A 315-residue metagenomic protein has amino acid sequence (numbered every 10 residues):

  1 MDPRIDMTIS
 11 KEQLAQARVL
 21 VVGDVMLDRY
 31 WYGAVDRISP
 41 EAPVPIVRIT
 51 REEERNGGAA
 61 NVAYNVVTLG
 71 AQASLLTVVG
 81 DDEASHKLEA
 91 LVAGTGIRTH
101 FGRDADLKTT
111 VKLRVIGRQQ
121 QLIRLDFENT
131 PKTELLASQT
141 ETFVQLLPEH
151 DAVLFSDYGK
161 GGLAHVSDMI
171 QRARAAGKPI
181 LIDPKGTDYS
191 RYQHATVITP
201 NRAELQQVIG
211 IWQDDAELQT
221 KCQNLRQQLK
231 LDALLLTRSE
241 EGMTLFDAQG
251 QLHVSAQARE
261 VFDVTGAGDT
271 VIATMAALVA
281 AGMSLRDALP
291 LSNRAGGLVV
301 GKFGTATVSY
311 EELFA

Functional and structural regions predicted by a protein language model:
S10, V19, L27-A152, A306-A315: Conserved N-terminal subdomain of the carbohydrate kinase-like
L14, L147-P148, Y192-Q193: A short, aliphatic-rich alpha-helical micro-motif
R18, D151-A152, V197, A233: Structural motif
V25, Y158, T270: Active-site metal-binding loops of divalent metal-dependent hydrolases
V66, L75, V92, L113 (+6 more regions): Buried hydrophobic positions in well-ordered alpha/beta secondary-structure cores of metabolic enzymes
H150-G162: Short acidic, glycine-rich surface-loop motifs adjacent to enzyme active sites
K160-L252: Conserved phosphate/ATP/ADP-binding segment of small-molecule kinases
D232-A233, Q257-F314: Conserved post-catalytic alpha-helical subdomain immediately downstream of the catalytic base and nucleotide-binding
